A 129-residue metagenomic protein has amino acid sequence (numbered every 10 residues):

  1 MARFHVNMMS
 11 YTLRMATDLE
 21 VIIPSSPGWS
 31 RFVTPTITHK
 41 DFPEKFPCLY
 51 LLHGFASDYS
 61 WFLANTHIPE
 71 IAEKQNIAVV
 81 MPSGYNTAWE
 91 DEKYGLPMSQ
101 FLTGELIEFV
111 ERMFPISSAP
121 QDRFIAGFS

Functional and structural regions predicted by a protein language model:
M1-S129: Non-catalytic cap/lid and distal C-terminal segments of serine-dependent acyl enzymes
